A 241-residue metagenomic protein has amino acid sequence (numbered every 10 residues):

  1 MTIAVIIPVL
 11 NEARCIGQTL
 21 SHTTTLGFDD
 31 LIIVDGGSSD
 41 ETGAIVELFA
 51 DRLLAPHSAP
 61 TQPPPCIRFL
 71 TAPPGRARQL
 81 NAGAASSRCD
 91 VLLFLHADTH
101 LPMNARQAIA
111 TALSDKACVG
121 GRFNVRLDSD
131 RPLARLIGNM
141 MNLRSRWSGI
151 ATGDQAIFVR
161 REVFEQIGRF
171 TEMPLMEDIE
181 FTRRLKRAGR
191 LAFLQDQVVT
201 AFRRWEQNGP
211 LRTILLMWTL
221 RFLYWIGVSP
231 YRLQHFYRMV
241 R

Functional and structural regions predicted by a protein language model:
N11-T25: Short, well-formed alpha-helical segments that are part of the catalytic scaffolds of diverse glycosyltransferases
R14-Q18, D40-F49: Acidic helix N-cap motif at the loop->helix transition within catalytic regions of sugar-transfer enzymes
H22, D35-A44, T99-H100: A conserved acidic beta->alpha catalytic loop
I32, G43-S86: Conserved donor nucleotide-binding strand/loop of the catalytic core
E41, A97-T111, R183: Acidic donor-binding/catalytic loop of UDP-sugar-dependent glycosyltransferases, especially processive GT2
L92: Short aromatic/hydrophobic "clamp" motif used to bind/position activated sugar donors
M103-L133: Conserved donor NDP-sugar-binding/catalytic core segment of glycosyltransferases
R183-R241: Hydrophobic helical membrane-anchoring modules
